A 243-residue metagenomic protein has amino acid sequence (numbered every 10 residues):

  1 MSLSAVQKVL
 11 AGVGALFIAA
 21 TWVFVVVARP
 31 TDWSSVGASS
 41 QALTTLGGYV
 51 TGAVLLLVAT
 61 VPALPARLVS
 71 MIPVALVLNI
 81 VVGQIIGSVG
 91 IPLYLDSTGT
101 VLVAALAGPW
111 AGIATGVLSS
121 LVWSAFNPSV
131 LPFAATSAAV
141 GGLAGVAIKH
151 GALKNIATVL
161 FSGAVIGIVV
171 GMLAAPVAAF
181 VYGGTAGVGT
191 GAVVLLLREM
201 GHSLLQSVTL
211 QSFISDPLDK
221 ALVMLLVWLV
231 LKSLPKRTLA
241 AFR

Functional and structural regions predicted by a protein language model:
S2-V50, S88-G90, V130-P132, A152-R243: Membrane-embedded alpha-helical hairpins and interfacial helices in multi-pass inner-membrane proteins
V9-A11, A66-I72, W110-G112: Membrane-interfacial loop-to-transmembrane alpha-helix junctions, especially the N-terminal start
A28-G37, L55-A59, L78-N79, L93-T100 (+1 more regions): Short juxtamembrane and helix-loop transition motifs at transmembrane-helix boundaries in membrane proteins
Y49, A53-V77: Helix-loop-helix hairpins and the membrane-proximal interhelical loops of multi-pass alpha-helical transport proteins
V54-A63, V146-G151, V230-R237: Structural signal for the C-terminal ends of transmembrane alpha-helices and the immediately following loop
L56-V58, D96-G112, L143-A147: Generic transmembrane alpha-helix motif of multi-pass integral membrane proteins
P73-V77, T98, L102, I113 (+9 more regions): Residue-level signature of the transmembrane alpha-helical core of multi-pass small-molecule transporters
I80-L95, G116-A157, G187: Interfacial aromatic-anchored transmembrane helix boundaries in multi-pass membrane proteins
